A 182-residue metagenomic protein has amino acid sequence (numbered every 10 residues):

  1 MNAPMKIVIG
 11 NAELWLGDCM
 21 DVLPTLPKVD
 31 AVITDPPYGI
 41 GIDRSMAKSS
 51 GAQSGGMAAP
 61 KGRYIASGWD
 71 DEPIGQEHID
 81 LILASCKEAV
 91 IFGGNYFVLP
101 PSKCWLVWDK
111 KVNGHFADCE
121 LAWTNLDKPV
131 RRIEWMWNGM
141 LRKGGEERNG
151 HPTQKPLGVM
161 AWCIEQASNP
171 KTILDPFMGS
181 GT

Functional and structural regions predicted by a protein language model:
M1-I33: SAM-dependent nucleic-acid methyltransferase catalytic core
N2-A3, I7, N11, M57 (+2 more regions): Short, flexible coil/linker segments at or flanking structured domains
T25-T34, Y38-S67, I74-E77, L83-T182: Class I S-adenosyl-L-methionine
